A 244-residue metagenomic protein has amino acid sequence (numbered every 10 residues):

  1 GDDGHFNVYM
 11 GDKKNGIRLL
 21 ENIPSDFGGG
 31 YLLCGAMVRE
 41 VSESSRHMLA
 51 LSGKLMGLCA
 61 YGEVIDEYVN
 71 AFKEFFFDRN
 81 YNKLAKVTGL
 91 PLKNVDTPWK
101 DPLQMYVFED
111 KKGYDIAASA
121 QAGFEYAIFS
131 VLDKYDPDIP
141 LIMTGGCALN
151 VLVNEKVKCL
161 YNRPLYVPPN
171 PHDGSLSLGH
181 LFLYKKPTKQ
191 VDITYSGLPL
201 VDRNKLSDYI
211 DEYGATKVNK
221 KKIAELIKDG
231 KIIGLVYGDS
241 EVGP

Functional and structural regions predicted by a protein language model:
D2-Y114, E155-C159, L181-G230, G234-P244: A short helix-loop
R18-I23, D115-S119, I139-P140, P164-P171: A short glycine/serine-rich beta->alpha loop
S25-G29, S119, G123-A127, A148 (+3 more regions): Conserved active-site and cofactor/substrate-binding residues in soluble primary-metabolism enzymes
L103-K134: Adenine-nucleotide phosphate-binding core of ATP-dependent small-molecule kinases
Y126-V201: Catalytic phosphate/nucleotide-handling subdomain of diverse soluble enzymes
